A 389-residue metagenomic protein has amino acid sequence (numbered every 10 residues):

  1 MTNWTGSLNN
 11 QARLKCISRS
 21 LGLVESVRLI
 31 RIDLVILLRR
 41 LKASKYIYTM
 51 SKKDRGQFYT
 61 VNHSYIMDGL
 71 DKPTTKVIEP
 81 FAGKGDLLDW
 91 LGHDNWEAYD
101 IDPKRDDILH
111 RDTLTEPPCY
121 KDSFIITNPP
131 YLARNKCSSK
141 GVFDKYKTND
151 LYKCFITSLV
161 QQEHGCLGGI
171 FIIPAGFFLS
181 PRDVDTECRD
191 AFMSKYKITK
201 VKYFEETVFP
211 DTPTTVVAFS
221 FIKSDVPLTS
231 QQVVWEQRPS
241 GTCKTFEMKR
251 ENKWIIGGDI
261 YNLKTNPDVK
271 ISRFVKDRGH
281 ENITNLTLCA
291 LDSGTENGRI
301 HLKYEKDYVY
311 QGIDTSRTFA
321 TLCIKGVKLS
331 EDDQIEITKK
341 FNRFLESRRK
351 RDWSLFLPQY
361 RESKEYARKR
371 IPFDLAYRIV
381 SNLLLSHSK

Functional and structural regions predicted by a protein language model:
N3-R105, L109-L114, W353-K389: Class I S-adenosyl-L-methionine
L88-D89, A133-K136, F177-R182, P210-T212 (+1 more regions): Short catalytic/ligand-binding loop motif for oxyanion handling, primarily in non-cytosolic enzymes, centered on
T115-Y120: Short conserved loop adjoining the S-adenosyl-L-methionine
D122-T127: Short SAM/SAH-binding signature in class I
L132-L151: Mobile active-site "lid"/loop adjacent to the S-adenosyl-L-methionine
N149-E206, F219: Conserved Class I SAM-dependent methyltransferase catalytic core
T212-K270: Flexible, glycine-/basic-rich loop-and-beta segments that form/coincide with the SAM-dependent methyltransferase
D277-K389: C-terminal target-recognition/interaction regions appended to catalytic cores
